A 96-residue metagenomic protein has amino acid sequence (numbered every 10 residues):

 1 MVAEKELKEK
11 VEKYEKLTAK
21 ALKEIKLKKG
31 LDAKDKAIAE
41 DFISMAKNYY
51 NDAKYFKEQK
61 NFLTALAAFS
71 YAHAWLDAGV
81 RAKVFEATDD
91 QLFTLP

Functional and structural regions predicted by a protein language model:
M1-P96: Long, charged/polar, soluble alpha-helical segments
